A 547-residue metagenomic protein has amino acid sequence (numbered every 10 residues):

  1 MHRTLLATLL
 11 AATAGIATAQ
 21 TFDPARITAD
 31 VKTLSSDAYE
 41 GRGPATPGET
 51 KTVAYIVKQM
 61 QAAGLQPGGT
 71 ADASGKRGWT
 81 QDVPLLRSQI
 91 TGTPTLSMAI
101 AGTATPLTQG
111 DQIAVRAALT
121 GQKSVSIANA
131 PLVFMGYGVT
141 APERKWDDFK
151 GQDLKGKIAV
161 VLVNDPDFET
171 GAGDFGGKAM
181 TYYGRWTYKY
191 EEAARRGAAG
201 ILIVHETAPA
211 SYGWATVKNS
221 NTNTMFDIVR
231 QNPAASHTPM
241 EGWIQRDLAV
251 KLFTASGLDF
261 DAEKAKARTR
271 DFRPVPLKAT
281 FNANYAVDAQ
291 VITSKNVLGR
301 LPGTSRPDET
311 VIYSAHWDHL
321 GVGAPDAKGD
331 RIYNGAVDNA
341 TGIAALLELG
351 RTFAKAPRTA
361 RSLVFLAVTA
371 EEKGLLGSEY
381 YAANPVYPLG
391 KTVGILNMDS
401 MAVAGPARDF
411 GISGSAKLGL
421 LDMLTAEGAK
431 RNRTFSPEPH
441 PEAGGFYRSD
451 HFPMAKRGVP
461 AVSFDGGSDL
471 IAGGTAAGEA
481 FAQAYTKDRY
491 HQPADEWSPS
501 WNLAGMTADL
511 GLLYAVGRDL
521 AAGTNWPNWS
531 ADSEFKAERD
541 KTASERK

Functional and structural regions predicted by a protein language model:
A17-A71, L248, A255, P302 (+2 more regions): N-terminal hydrophobic or amphipathic helices/low-complexity stretches enriched in small/hydrophobic/Pro/Gly
Q20-T21, D37-P47, P84, A118-K123 (+10 more regions): Second-shell loop/turn segments in exported
E40-A172, L277, Y285, A289 (+2 more regions): Noncatalytic luminal/extracellular "stalk/propeptide" segments of secretory-pathway proteins
G92, A99-A101, D111-G151, N232-G335 (+3 more regions): Soluble metallo-hydrolase cores and metallopeptidase-like ectodomains found primarily in the secretory/periplasmic
Q109-N232, H237-T238, P302, T310 (+3 more regions): Extracellular/luminal Protease-associated
Q109-Q112, S124-S126, K150, G156 (+5 more regions): Metal-dependent peptidase/peptidase-like ectodomains
K178-Y182, E192, P209, G321 (+2 more regions): Acidic/histidine-rich catalytic neighborhood of metal-dependent amide-processing enzymes
A344, R351, K355, I471-R539: His/Asp/Glu-rich mid-to-C-terminal helical/loop segments that flank catalytic regions of hydrolases
